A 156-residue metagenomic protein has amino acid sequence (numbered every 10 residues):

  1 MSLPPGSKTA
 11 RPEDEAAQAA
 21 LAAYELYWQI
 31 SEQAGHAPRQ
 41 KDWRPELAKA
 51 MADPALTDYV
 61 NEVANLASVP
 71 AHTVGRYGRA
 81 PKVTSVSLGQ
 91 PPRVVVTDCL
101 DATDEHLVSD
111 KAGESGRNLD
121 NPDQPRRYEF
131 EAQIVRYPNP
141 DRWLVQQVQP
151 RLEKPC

Functional and structural regions predicted by a protein language model:
M1-L3, L88: Extended hydrophobic/Leu-rich segments
L3-V74: Core segments of small alpha/beta cavity-forming domains
E32-H36, D104, R136-P138: Secondary-structure transition/hinge residues
K49, E114-N118: Short edge-strand/loop segments of extracellular domains
A55, T97-A102, K154-C156: Functionally engaged cysteine thiol sites
V63, D98-A102, Q149: A mature extracytoplasmic/lumenal domain signature
S68-K111: Surface-exposed, charged secondary-structure patches
R93-V95, R117-C156: Short beta-strand edge/turn micro-motifs at domain boundaries
